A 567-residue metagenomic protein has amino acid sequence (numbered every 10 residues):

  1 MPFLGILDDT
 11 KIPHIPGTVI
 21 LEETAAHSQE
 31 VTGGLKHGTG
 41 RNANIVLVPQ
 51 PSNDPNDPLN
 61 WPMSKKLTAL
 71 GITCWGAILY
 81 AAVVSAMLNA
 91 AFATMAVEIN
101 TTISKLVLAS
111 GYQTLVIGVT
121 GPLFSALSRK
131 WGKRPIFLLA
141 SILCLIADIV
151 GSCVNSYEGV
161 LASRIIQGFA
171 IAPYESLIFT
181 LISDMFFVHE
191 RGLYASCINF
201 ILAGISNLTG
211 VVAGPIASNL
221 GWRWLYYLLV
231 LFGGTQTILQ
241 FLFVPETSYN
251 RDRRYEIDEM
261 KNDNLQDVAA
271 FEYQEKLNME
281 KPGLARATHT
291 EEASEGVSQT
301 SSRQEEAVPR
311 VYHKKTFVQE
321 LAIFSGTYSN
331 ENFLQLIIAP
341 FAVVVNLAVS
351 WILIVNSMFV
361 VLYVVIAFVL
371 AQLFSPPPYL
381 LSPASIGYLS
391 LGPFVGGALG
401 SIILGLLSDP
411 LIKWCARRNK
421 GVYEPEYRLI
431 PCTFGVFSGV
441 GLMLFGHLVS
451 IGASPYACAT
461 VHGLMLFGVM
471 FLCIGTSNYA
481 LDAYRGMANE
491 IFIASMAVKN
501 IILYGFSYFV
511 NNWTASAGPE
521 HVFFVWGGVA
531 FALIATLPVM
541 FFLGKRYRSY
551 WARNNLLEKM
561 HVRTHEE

Functional and structural regions predicted by a protein language model:
M1-K65, P245-L336, K413-P425, S549-E567: Intrinsically disordered, low-complexity terminal tails of fungal membrane proteins
V48-S52, K65-I103, F124, Y174 (+2 more regions): Extracytoplasmic
K66-S85, I165-I166, V344-V365, G463-L464: Pair of pore-lining "gating" transmembrane helices in MFS-fold secondary transporters
A81-A82, G111-T114, G118-G121, S125 (+8 more regions): C-terminal transmembrane bundle
V83, I99-N100, W131-G132, I142 (+4 more regions): Helix-breaking motifs and short loop linkers at transmembrane-helix boundaries and internal kinks in secondary membrane
N89-G118, G159, C197: Extracellular/periplasmic helix-loop-helix junction of adjacent transmembrane segments in MFS-like secondary
I165-L202: Cytoplasmic helix-loop-helix junction between adjacent transmembrane helices in 12-TM secondary transporters
L202-Y255: Helix-loop-helix hairpin linking two adjacent transmembrane segments in secondary transporters
